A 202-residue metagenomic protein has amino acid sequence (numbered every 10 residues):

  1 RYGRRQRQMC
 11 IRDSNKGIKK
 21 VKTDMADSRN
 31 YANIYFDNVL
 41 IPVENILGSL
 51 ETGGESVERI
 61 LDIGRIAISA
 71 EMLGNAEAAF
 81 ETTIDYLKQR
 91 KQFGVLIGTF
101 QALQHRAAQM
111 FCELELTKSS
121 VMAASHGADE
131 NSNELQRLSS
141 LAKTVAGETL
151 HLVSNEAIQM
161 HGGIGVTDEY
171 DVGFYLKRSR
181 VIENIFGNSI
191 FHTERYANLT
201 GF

Functional and structural regions predicted by a protein language model:
R1, M25-A26, E58: Short secondary-structure boundary/capping segments
R1-I11: Single conserved hydrophobic/aromatic residue that forms the stacking wall/gate of nucleotide- or nucleobase-binding
R5, S14, R29-Y35, D62 (+3 more regions): A generic structural signal for well-ordered coil/turn residues at beta-strand boundaries that shape enzyme active-site
R12, K20-V21, I34, V57-I60 (+2 more regions): Intrinsically disordered, low-complexity segments enriched in polar/charged residues with Gly/Pro, especially when
R12-P42, I46-S49: Flexible, small-/acidic-enriched active-site or ligand-binding loops
V43, L50, R59-F202: Alpha-helical interface subdomain recognition
